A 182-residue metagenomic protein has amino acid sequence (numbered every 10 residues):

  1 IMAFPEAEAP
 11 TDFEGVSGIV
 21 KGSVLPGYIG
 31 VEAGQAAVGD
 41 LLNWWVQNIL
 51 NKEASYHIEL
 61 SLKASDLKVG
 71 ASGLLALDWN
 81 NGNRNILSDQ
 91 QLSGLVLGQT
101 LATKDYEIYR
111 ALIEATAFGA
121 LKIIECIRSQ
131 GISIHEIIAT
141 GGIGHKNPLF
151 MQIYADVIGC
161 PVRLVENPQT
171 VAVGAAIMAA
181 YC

Functional and structural regions predicted by a protein language model:
I1-I138, I143-C182: Active-site core segments that coordinate phosphate-bearing ligands/cofactors across diverse enzyme families
